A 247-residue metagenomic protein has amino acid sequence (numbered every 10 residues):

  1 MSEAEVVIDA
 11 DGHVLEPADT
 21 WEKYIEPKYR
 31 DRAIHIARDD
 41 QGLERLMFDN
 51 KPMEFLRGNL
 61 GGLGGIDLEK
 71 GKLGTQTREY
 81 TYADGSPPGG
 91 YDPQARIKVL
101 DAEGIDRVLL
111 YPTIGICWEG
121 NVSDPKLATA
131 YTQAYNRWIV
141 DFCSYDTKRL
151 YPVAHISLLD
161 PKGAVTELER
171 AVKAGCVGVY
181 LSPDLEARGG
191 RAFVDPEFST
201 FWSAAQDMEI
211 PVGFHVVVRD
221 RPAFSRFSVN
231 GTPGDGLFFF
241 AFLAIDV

Functional and structural regions predicted by a protein language model:
M1-V247: Helix-coil boundary/capping segments in enzymes
